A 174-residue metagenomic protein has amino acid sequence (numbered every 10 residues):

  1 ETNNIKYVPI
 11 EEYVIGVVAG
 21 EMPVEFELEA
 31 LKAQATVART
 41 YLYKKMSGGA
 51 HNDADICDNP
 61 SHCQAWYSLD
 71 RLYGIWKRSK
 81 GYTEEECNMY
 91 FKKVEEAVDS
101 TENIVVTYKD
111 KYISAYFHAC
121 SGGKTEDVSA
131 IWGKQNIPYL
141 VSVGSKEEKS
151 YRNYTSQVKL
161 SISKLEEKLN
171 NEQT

Functional and structural regions predicted by a protein language model:
E1-T174: Conserved, single-site charged/polar hotspot
